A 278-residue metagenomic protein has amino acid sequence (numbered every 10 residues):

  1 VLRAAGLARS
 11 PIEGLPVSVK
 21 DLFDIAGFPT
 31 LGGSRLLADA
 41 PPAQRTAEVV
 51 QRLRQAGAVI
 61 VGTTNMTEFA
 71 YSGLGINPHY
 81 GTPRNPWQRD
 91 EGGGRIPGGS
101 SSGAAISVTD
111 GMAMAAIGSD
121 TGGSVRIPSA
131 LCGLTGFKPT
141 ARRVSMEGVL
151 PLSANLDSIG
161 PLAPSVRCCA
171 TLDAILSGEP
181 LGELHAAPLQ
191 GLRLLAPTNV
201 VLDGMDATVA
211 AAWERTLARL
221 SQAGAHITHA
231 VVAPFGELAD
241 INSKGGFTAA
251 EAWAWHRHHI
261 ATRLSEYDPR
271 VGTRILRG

Functional and structural regions predicted by a protein language model:
V1-L7, I175-G278: Amidase signature
V1-T121, A218, A223-G224: Gly/Ser-rich catalytic/binding loops embedded in alpha/beta enzyme cores
P29, Y71-G73, R126-P128, A239-D240: Short Asp/Glu-rich motifs
L37-P41, D157-P164, I275-G278: Short, well-ordered beta-strand elements within core beta-sheets of diverse protein domains
Q44, E48, S102, S119 (+7 more regions): Conserved active-site and cofactor/substrate-binding residues in soluble primary-metabolism enzymes
E68-A70, S124-V125, G204, E237: Generic structural signal for helix capping and beta-alpha/helix-loop junctions
G73-I76, Y80, A104-P197: Fold-level recognition of mixed alpha/beta catalytic cores in primary-metabolism enzymes, strongest
R84-G98, R143-V149, E251-E266: Short, basic, helix/turn surface patches
